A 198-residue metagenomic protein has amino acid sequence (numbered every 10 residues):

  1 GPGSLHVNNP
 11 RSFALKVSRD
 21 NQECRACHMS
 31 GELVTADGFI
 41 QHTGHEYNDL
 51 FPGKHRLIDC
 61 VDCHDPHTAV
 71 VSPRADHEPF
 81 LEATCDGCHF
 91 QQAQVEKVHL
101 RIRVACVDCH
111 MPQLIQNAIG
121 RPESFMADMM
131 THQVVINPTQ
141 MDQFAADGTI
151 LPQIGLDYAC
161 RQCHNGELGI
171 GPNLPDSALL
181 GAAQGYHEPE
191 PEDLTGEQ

Functional and structural regions predicted by a protein language model:
G1-Q198: Short sequence/structural segments immediately N-terminal
